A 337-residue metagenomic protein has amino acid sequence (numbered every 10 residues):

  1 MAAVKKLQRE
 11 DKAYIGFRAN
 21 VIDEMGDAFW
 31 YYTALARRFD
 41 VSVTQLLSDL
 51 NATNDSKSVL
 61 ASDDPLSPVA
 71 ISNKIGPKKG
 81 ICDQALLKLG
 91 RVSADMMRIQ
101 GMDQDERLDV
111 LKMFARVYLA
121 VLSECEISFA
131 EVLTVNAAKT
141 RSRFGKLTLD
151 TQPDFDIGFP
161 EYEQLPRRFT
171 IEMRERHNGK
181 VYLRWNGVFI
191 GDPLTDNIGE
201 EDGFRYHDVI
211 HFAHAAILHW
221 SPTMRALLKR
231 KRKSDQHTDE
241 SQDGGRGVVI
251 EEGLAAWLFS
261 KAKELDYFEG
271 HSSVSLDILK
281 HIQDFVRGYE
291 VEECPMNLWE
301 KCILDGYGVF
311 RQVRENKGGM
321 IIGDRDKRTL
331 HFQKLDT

Functional and structural regions predicted by a protein language model:
M1-T337: Flexible "arm" and connector segments at domain edges
